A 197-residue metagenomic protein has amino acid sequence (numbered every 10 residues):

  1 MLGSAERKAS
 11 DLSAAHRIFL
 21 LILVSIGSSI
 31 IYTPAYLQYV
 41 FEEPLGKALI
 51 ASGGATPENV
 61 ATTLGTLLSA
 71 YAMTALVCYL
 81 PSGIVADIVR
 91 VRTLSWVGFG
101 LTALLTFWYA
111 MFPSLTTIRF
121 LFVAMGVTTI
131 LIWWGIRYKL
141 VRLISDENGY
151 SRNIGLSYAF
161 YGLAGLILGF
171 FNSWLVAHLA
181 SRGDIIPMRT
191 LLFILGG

Functional and structural regions predicted by a protein language model:
D11-E43: Pair of pore-lining "gating" transmembrane helices in MFS-fold secondary transporters
G65-I84, L166: Central cavity-lining transmembrane alpha-helices of secondary-active solute carriers, predominantly the Major
R92-S95: Primarily marks hydrophobic transmembrane alpha-helices of the MFS/SLC 12-helix fold
G100-S114: C-terminal ends and interior cores of transmembrane alpha-helices in multi-pass membrane transporters/permeases
L105, T116-W133: Hydrophobic core of transmembrane alpha-helices in multi-pass small-molecule transporters, especially MFS/SLC-type
L131-D146: Intracellular juxtamembrane helix-capping segments at the cytosolic ends of symmetry-related transmembrane helices
G149-A177: Glycine-rich segments within core transmembrane alpha-helices of 12-TM secondary carriers
R189-G197: Symmetry-related core transmembrane helices of the 12-TM Major Facilitator Superfamily/SLC fold
